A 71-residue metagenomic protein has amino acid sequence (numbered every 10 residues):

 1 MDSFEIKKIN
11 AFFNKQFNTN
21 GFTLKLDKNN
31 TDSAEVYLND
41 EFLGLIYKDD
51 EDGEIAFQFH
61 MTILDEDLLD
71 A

Functional and structural regions predicted by a protein language model:
M1-A71: Terminal leader/tail segments of proteins
